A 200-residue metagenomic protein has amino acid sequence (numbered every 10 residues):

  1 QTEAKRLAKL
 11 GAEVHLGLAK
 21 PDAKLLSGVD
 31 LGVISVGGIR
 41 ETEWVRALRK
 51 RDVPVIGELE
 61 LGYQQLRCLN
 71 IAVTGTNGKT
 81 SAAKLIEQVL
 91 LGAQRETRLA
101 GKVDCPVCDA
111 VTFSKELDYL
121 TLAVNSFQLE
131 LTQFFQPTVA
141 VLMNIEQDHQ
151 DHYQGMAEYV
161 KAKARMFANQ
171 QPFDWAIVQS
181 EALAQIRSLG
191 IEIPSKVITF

Functional and structural regions predicted by a protein language model:
Q1, A12-E13, V53, R95: Short aromatic/hydrophobic-glycine micro-motifs
Q1-A12, P106-D109: N-terminal beta-loop-helix "entrance" segment that forms/cooperates in small-molecule cofactor or anionic ligand
Q1-T2, P194-F200: Short, intrinsically disordered, charge-balanced linker/junction segments flanking boundaries in proteins
R6-L7, H15-G17, F113, L183-A184: Short, charged N-terminal helix-start/capping segments
L7-L10, L31, L129: Generic leucine side-chain signal with a strong bias for well-ordered alpha-helical environments
A8-S27: Glycine-rich, highly charged phosphate/nucleotide-binding loops
A23-V29, V36-K196: Phosphate-binding loop of NTP-binding sites
